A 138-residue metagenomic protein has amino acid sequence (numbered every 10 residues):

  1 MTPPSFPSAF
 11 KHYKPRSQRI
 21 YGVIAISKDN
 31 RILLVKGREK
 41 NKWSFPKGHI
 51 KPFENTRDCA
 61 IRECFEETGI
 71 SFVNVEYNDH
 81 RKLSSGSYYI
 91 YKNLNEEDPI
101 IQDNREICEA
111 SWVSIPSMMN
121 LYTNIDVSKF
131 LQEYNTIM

Functional and structural regions predicted by a protein language model:
M1-G22: Acidic, metal-coordinating catalytic segment for phosphate/diphosphate chemistry, firing primarily on the Nudix
R19-I20, K42-F45: N-terminal first-folded block
R31-I32: Entry beta-strands of beta-propeller and related beta-repeat scaffolds
V35: Conserved active-site beta-strand element of glycosyltransferases/polysaccharide synthases
R38-K40: Short, solvent-exposed aromatic-acidic interface loops
G48-M138: Unchanged
